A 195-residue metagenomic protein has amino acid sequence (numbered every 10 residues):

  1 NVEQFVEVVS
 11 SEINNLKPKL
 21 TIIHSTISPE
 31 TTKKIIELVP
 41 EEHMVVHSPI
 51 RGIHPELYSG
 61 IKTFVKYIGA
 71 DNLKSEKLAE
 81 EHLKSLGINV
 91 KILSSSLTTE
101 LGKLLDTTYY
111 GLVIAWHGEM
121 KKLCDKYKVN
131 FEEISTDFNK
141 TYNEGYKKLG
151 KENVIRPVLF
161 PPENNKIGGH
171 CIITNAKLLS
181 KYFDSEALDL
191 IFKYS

Functional and structural regions predicted by a protein language model:
N1-V2: Conserved glycine-rich "GG(E/T)P / GGGxP" loop and the immediately following alpha-helix in the radical SAM core
F5-V8, N14, P18-T99, L179: Rossmann-fold dinucleotide-binding core
I22, K66, T107-T108, E163-K166: Short, contiguous strand/loop micro-motifs
G69, L73, D106, Y110-I114 (+1 more regions): Short-chain dehydrogenase/reductase
G87-S94, T108, G150-N153: Membrane-targeting and insertion segments and their boundary/processing signals
E100, G111, A115-S195: Interdomain hinge/lid region at the active-site interface of Rossmann-like NAD(P)-dependent oxidoreductases
L101, L105: Active-site-proximal beta-alpha loop/turn segments in soluble metabolic enzymes
